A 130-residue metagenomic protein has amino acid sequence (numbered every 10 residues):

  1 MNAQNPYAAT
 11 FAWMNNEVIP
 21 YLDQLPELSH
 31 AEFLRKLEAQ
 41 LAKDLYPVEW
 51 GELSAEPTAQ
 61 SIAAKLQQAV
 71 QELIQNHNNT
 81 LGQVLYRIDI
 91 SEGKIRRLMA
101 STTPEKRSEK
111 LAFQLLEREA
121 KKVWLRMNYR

Functional and structural regions predicted by a protein language model:
M1-A42: N-terminal leader/targeting peptides and immediately adjacent processing regions
E27, A31, E52, E56-Q60 (+2 more regions): Conserved phosphate/pyrophosphate-binding and hydrolysis machinery centered on Walker-type P-loop NTPases, extending
Q40-Q83: Amphipathic alpha-helical interaction modules
Q67-E109: Amphipathic protein-protein interaction modules
I95-R130: Amphipathic alpha-helical binding modules
